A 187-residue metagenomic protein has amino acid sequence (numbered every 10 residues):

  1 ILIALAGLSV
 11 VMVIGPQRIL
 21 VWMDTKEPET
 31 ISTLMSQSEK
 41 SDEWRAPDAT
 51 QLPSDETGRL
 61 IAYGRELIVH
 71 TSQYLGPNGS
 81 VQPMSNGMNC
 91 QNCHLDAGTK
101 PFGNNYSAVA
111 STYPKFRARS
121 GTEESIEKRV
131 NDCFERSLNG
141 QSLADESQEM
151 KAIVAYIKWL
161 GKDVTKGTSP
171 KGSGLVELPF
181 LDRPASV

Functional and structural regions predicted by a protein language model:
I1-Y74, K115-V187: Post-cleavage N-terminal segment of exported redox proteins
I31-T33, N105-A108: Long, charged/polar, soluble alpha-helical segments
G64, S85-G98, I153, V187: The canonical Cys-X-X-Cys-His
P77-G87: Local sequence-structure signature of Cys/Sec-based thiol-disulfide redox active-site neighborhoods
N78-G79, P101-S107, T165-S169: Short, solvent-exposed loop/turn and secondary-structure capping segments
P83-M84, Y106-K115: Short cysteine/histidine-rich metal-coordination sites, predominantly Zn2+-binding motifs
C90-P101, L138, G161-K162: Short alpha-helix boundary/capping elements
